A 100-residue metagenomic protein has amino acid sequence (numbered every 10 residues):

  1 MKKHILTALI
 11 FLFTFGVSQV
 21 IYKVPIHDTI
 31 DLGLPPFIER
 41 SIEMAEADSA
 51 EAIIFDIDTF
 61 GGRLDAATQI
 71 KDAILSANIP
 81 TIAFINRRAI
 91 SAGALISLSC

Functional and structural regions predicted by a protein language model:
H4-G16: Sec-dependent N-terminal signal peptides
S18-C100: Soluble extramembrane regions of membrane proteins in the secretory/endomembrane system
